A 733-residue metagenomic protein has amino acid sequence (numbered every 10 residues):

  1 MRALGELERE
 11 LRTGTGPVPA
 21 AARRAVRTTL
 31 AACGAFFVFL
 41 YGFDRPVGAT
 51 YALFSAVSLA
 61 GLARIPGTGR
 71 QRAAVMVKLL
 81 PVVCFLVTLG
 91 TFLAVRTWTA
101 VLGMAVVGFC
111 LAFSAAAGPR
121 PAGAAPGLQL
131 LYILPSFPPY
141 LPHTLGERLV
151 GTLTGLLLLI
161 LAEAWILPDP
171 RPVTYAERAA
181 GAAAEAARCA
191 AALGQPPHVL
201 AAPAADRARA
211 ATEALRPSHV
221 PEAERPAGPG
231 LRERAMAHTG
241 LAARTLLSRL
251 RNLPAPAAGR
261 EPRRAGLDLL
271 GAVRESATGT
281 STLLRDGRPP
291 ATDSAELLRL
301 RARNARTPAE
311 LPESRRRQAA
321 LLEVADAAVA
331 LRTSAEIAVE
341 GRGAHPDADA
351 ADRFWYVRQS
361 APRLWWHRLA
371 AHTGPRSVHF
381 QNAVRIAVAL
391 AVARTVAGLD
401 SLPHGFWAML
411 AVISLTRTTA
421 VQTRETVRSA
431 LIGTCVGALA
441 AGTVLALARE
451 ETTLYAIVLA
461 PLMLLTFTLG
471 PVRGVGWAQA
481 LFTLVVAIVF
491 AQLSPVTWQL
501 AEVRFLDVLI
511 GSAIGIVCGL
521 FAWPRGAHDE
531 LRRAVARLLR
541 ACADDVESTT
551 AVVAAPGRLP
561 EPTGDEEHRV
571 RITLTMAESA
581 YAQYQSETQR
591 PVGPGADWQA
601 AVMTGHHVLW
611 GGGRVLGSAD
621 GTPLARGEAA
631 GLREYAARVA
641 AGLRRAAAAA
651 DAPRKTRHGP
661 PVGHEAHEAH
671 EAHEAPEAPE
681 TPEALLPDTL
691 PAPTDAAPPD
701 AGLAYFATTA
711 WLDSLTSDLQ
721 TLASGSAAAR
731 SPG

Functional and structural regions predicted by a protein language model:
M1-A35, Y41, R64-I65, I166-A391 (+7 more regions): Long, hydrophobic alpha-helical segments that serve as membrane-spanning/inserting helices
M1-E213, A348-W355, Q359-T588, G593 (+3 more regions): A transmembrane helix-and-boundary motif of multi-pass membrane transporters/channels
S248, T483-A487, W610: Generic alpha-helical structural context detector
T588-A619: Active-site segments that bind and position negatively charged phosphate/pyrophosphate groups
